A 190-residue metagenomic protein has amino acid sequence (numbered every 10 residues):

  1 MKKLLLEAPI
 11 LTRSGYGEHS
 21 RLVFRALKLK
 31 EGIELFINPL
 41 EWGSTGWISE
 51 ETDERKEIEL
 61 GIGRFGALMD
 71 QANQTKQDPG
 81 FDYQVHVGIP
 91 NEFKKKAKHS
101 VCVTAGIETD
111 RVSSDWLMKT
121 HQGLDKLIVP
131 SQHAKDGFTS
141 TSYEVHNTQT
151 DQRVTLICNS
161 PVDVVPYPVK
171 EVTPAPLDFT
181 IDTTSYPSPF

Functional and structural regions predicted by a protein language model:
M1-S44: N-terminal subdomain of nucleotide-sugar transferases
K2, K98, F190: Nucleotide donor/acceptor-binding cores
L5, T184-F190: Conserved donor-binding/catalytic core segment of Leloir-type glycosyltransferases
L5-E7, G46-G137: Extended catalytic core of nucleotide-activated donor transferases of GT-like folds
H19-R21, K98-S100, D115-M118, T141-E144 (+1 more regions): Short, glycine/charged-enriched secondary-structure capping and boundary segments
I33-L35, S100, V162: Hydrophobic anchor at the start of a short beta-strand that flanks the dinucleotide cofactor-binding loop
N38, V103, V165: Hydrophobic residues at beta-strand termini and immediately following loops that shape nucleotide-binding pockets
D125-Y186: Donor nucleotide-sugar binding/catalytic pocket of nucleotide-sugar-dependent glycosyltransferases
